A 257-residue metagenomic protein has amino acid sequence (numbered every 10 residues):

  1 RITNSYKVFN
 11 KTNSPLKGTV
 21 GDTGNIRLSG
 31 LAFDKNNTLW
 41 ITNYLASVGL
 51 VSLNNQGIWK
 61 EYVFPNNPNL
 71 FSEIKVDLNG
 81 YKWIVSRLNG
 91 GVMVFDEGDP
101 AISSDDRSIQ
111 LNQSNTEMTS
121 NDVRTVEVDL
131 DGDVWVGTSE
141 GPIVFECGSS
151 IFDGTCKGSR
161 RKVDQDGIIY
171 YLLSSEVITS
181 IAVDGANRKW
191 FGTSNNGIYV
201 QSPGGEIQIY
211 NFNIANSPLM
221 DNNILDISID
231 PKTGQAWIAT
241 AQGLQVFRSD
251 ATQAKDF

Functional and structural regions predicted by a protein language model:
R1-F257: Carboxylate-rich, polar loop motifs that coordinate divalent cations or form catalytic acidic clusters
